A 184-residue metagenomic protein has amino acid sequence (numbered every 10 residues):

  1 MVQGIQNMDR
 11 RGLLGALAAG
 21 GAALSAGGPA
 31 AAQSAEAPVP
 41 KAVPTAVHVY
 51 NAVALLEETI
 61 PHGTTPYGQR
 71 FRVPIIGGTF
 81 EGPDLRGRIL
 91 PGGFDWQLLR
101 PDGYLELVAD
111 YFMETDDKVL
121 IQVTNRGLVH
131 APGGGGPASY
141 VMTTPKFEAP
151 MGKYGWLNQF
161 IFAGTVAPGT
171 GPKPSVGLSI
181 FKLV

Functional and structural regions predicted by a protein language model:
V2-G20: N-terminal secretory signal peptides and thylakoid transit peptides that target proteins across membranes
A22-G27: Hydrophobic h-region of N-terminal signal peptides that target proteins for export in Gram-negative bacteria
G28-S34: Signal peptide processing junction and immediate N-terminal pro/mature segment of secreted/exported proteins
S34-V184: Beta-strand-enriched cores of mature, soluble protein domains
